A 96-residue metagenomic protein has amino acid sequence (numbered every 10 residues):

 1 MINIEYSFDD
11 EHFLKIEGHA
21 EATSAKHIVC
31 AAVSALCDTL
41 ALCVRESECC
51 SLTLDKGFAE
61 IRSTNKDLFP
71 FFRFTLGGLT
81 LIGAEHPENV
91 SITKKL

Functional and structural regions predicted by a protein language model:
M1-V29, S34-L96: N-terminal intrinsically disordered, cationic/polar leader segments that include organellar targeting peptides
